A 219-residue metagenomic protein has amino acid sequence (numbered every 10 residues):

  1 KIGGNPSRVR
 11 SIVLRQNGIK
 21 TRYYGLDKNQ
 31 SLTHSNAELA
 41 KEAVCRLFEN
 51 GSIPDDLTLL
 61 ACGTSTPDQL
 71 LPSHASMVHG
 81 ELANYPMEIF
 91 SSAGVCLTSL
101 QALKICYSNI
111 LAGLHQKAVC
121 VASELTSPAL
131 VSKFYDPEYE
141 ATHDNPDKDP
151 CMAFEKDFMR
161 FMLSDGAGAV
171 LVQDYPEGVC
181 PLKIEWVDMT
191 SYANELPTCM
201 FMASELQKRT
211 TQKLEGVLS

Functional and structural regions predicted by a protein language model:
K1-T33, P146-S219: Condensing-enzyme catalytic core mediating Claisen C-C bond formation in acyl metabolism
S7-R10, L14-Y24, H34-N36, S65-K117 (+1 more regions): Conserved catalytic cysteine-centered active-site region of acyl-thioester-dependent Claisen-condensing enzymes
A43-T58, S219: Phosphate/pyrophosphate-binding loops at sites that engage ATP/ADP/AMP, CoA/4′-phosphopantetheine, polyphosphate
P54-T58, Y85-E88, A112-A118, D157-F158 (+2 more regions): Short coil/turn connectors at secondary-structure junctions
T58-T66: Short glycine-rich or small-residue beta-strand-to-loop segments that form or flank ligand, phosphate, metal/Fe-S
G63, A93, A118-E124, V172: Short beta-strand segments
L114-P137, Y192-M200: Acyl-CoA/ACP chain-elongation machinery
A129-A153: Short, flexible helix-coil linker/hinge segments at the edges of structured domains or between repeats
